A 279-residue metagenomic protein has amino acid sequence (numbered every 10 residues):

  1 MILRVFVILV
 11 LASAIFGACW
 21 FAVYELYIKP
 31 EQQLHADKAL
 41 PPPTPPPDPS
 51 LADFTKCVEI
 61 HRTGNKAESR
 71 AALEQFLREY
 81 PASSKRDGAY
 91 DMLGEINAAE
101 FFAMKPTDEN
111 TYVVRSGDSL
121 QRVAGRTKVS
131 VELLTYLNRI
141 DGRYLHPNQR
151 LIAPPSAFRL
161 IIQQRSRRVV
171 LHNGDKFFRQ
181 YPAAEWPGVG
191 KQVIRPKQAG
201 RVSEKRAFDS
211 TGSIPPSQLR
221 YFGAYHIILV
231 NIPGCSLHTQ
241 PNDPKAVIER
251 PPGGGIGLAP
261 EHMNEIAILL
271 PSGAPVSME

Functional and structural regions predicted by a protein language model:
F6-F21: Hydrophobic membrane-insertion alpha-helices, especially the h-region of bacterial N-terminal signal peptides
F21-P42, E95-F102: Repeat-mediated protein-protein interaction surfaces in helical alpha-solenoids
P42-A67, A72, A98-K128: Primarily a LysM-type cell-wall glycan-binding module
A72-L73, A184: Inward-facing hydrophobic residues that define packing positions of alpha-helical scaffold repeats
L77-T107, S130-Q163: Extracellular LysM carbohydrate-binding repeats and other cell-envelope/extracellular binding modules
G117, N148-L151, G273: Loop/turn positions that initiate beta-strands
S156-P241: Gly/Pro-biased beta-strand-loop elements
S210-E279: Exported/periplasmic cell-wall-interacting domains
